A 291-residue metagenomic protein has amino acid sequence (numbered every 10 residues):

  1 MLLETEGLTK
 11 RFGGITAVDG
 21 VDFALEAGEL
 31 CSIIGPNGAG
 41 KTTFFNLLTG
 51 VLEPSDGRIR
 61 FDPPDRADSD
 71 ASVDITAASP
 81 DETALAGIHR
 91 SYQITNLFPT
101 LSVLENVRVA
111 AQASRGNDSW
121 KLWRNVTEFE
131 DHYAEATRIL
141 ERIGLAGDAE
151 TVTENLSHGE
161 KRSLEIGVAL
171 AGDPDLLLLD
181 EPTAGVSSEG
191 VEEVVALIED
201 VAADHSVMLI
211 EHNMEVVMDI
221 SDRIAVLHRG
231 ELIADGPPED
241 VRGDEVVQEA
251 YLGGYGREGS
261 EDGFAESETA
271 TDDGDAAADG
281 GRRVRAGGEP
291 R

Functional and structural regions predicted by a protein language model:
L2-E258, D262-S267, D273-D275, D279-R291: Glycine-rich phosphate-binding loops of nucleotide-dependent enzymes
